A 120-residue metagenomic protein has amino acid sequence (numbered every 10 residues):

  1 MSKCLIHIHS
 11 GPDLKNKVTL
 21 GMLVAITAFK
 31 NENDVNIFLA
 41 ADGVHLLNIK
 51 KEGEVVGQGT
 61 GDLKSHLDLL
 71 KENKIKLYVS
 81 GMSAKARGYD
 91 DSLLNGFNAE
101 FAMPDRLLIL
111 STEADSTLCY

Functional and structural regions predicted by a protein language model:
K3, D34-N36, K76: Residues at the starts of beta-strands that form the adenosine-phosphate
L5-T19, K51: Short, glycine-rich nucleotide/cofactor-binding loops
V18-N33, I37: Histidine-anchored nucleotide/phosphate-binding helix
A41-V44, S83-A84: Short beta-alpha junction loops
G43-G57: N-terminal beta-loop-helix "entrance" segment that forms/cooperates in small-molecule cofactor or anionic ligand
G53-G81: A glycine-rich helix N-cap at a beta->alpha junction
H66-L70, Y78, R87, D91-L94 (+2 more regions): A short aromatic-anchored loop/beta-hairpin motif
L118-Y120: Aromatic- and Gly/Pro-rich donor/ligand-binding loops that form nucleotide- or phosphate-bearing donor binding pockets
